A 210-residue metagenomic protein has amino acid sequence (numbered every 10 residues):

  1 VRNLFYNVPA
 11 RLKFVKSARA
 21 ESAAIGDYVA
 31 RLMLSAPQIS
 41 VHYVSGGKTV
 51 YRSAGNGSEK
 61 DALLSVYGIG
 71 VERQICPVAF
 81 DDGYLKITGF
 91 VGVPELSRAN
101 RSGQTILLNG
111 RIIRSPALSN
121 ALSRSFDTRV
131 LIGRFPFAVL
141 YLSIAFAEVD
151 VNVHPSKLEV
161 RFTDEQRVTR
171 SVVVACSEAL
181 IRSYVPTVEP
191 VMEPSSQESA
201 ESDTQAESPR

Functional and structural regions predicted by a protein language model:
V1-R210: N-terminal phosphate-binding caps/lids of nucleotide- and nucleic-acid-binding domains
